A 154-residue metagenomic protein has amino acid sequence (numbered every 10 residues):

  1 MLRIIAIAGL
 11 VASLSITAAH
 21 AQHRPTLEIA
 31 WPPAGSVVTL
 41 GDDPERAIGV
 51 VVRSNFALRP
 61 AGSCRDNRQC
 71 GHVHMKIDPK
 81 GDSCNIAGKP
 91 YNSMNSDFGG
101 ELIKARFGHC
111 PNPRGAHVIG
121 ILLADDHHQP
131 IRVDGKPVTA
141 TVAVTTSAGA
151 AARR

Functional and structural regions predicted by a protein language model:
I5-S15: Bacterial N-terminal signal peptides
H20-I29: Proline/serine/threonine-rich low-complexity linkers at boundaries of modular beta-sandwich domains
A30-V37: Short, solvent-exposed loop/edge segments of extracellular or virion-exposed proteins
G35, P44-N55, S63-G149: Long, low-complexity serine/threonine/glycine- and acidic-rich segments characteristic of extracellular
A152-R154: Short, solvent-exposed mixed-charge patches
